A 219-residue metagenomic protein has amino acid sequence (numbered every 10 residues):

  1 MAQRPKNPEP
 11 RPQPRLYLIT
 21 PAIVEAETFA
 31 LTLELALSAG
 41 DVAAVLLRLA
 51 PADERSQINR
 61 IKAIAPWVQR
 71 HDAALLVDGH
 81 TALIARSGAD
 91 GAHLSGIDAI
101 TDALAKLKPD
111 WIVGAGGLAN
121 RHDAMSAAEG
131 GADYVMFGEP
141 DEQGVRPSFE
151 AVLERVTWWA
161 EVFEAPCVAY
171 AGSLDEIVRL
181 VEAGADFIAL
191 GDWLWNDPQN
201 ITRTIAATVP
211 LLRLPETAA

Functional and structural regions predicted by a protein language model:
M1-L94, K108-D133, W158, E164-C167 (+2 more regions): Conserved N-terminal beta1-alpha1 strand-loop-helix module at the mouth
L94, F137, L190: Short beta-strand and adjacent tight-turn residues that come in two discontinuous sequence segments and form the edges
G96-T101, E139-V162: Flexible, gly/pro- and Lys/Arg-enriched active-site loops
F187: C-terminal binding/interaction regions
